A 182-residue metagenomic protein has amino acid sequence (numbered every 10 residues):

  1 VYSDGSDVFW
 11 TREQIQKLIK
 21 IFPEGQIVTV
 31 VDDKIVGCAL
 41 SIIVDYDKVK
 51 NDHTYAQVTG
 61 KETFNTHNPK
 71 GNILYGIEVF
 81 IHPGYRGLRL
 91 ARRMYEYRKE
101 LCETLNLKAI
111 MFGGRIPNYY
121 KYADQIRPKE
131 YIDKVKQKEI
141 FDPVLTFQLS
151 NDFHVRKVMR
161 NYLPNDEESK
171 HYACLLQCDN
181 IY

Functional and structural regions predicted by a protein language model:
Y2-K48, H53, Q57-N65: Active-site rim helix/loop that mediates acceptor-substrate recognition in acyltransferases
Q16, K99, V144-L145: Short amphipathic alpha-helical segments and helix-helix/interface helices
E24, K170-L175: Short hydrophobic/aromatic beta-strand or adjacent loop that forms the aromatic wall/cage of a ligand/substrate-binding
A39-E78, E96, I116-P143, L149 (+2 more regions): Conserved acyl-donor/pantetheine-binding loop and adjacent beta-alpha core of acyl/acetyltransferases and related
I81, G87-E103, A109-F112: Conserved acetyl-CoA-binding loop-helix of GNAT-fold acetyltransferases
C178-N180: Long, compositionally biased interface segments
